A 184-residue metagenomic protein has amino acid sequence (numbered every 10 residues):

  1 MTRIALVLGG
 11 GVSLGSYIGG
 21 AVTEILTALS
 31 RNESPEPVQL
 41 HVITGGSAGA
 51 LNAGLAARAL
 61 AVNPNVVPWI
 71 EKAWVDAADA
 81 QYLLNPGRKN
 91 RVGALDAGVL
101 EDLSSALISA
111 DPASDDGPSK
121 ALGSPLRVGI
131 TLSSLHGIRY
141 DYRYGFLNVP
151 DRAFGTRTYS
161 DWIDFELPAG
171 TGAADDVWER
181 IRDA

Functional and structural regions predicted by a protein language model:
R3-A5, V12-D116, K120-H136, Y140-V177: Patatin-like phospholipase
R180-A184: Long, low-complexity, polar/charged, intrinsically disordered or flexibly structured peripheral segments
